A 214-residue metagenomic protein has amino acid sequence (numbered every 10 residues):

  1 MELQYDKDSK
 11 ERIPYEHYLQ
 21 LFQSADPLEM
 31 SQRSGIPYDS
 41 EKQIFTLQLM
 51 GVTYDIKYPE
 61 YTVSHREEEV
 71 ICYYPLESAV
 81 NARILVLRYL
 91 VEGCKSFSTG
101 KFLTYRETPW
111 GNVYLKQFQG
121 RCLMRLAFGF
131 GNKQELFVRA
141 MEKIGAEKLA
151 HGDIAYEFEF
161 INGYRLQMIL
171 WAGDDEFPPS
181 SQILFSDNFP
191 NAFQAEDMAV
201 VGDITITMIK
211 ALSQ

Functional and structural regions predicted by a protein language model:
M1-Q43, A82, Y89-I144: Short Lys/Arg-enriched alpha/beta "domain-start" segment
P27-G35, L47, H65-E69, P75-L76: Mature, soluble, non-transmembrane domains
M30-E60, E147-A172: Amphipathic, interaction-prone secondary-structure segments
V52-I84, W171-E196: Intrinsically disordered, low-complexity regulatory segments enriched in Ser/Thr/Pro and charged residues
Y54, Y114-C122, L126, A150-G152 (+2 more regions): Domain-length accessory/inserted modules outside core catalytic folds
Y74-T99, S186-Q214: Ampiphathic alpha-helical segments that act as solvent-exposed interaction surfaces
V113-C122, L166-G173, M198: Short, charged low-complexity intrinsically disordered segments located at boundaries of structured domains
F128-N191: Conserved binding-pocket/active-site segment within a compact domain
